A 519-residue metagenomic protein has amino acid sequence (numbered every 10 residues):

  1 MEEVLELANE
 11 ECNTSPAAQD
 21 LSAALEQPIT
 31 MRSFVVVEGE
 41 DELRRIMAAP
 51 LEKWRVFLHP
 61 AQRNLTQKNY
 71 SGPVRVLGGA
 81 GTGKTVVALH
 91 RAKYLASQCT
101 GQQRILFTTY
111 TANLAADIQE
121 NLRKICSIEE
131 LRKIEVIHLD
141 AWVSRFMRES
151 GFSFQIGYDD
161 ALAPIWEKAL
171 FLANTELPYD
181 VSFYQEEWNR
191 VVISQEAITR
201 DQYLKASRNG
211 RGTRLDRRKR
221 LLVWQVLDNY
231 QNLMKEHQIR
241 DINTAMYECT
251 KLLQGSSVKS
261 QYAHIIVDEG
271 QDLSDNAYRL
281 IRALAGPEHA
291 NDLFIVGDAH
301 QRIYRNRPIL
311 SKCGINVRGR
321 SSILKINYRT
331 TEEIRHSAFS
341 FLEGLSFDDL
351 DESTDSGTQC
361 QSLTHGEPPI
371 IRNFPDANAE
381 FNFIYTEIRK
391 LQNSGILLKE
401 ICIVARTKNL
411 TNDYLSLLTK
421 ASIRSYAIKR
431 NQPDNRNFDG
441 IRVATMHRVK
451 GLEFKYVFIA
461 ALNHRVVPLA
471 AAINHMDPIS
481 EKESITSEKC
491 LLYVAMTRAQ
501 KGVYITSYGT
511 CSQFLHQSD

Functional and structural regions predicted by a protein language model:
M1, S150-K219: ATP-hydrolysis module of ASCE/P-loop NTPase motor domains, specifically the Walker B Asp-Glu catalytic pair
M1-R44: N-terminal accessory nucleic-acid engagement/regulatory domains that precede and modulate ATP-driven motor cores
R32-V35, I193-Y203, E343-E352: Proline-centered turn/helix-capping motifs that create local helix->coil transitions or kinks
V37-H59: N-terminal pre-Walker A segment at the start of P-loop NTPase domains
L43-R44, A48, S194-T244: Conserved P-loop NTPase mechanochemical-coupling segment
L51, R55, H59-R104, Y110-Y158 (+7 more regions): Conserved helicase motor core of SF1/SF2 NTP-dependent helicases
C511-D519: Long, charged, helix-prone linker segments
